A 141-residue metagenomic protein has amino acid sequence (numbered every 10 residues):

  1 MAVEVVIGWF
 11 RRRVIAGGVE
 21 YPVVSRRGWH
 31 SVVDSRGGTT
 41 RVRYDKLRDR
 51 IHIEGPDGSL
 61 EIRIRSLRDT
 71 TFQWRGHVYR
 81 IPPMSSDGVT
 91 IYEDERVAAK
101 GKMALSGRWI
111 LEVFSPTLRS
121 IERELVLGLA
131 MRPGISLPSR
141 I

Functional and structural regions predicted by a protein language model:
M1-I141: Intrinsically disordered, low-complexity proline/glycine-rich segments
